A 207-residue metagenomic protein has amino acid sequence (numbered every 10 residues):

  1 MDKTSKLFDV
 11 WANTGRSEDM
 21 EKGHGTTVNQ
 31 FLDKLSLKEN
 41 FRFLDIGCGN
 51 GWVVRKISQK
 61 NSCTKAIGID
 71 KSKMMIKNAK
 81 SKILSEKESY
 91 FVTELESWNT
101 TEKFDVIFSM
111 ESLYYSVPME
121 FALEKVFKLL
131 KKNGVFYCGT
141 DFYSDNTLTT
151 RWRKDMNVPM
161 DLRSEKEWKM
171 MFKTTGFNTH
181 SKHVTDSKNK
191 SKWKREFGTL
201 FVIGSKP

Functional and structural regions predicted by a protein language model:
M1-S36, K56, N78, S144-D145 (+1 more regions): Conserved class I S-adenosyl-L-methionine
L44-I46, N50-S97: Class I SAM-dependent methyltransferase SAM/SAH-binding core
F108: A conserved beta-strand element that flanks and buttresses the S-adenosyl-L-methionine
E120-K132: A short glycine-rich, Lys/Arg-flanked "PGG" loop and its adjoining helix->strand segment in the class I
N133-T140: Conserved beta-strand signature within the Rossmann-like core of class I S-adenosyl-L-methionine
D141-P159: Short, glycine-/aromatic-enriched active-site segment of Class I SAM-dependent methyltransferases
M160-G176: Short alpha-helix
K188-P207: Core SAM-dependent methyltransferase catalytic element
